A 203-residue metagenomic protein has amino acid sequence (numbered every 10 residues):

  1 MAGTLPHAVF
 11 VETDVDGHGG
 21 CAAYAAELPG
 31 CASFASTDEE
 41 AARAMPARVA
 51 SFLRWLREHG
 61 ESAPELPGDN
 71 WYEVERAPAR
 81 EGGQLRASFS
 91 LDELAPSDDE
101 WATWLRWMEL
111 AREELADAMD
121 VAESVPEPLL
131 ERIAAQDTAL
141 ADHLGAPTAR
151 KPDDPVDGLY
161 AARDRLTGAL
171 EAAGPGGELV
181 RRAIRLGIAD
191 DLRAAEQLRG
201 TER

Functional and structural regions predicted by a protein language model:
M1-D16, P67-G83, L105-R106, P126-A135 (+2 more regions): Phosphate-binding glycine-rich loops and adjacent basic patches that engage nucleotide phosphates, nucleic-acid
M1-Y24, F34-D38, R57-H59: N-terminal leader/presequence regions that precede the main folded/catalytic core
A2-L5, A50-T103: Short, charged, surface-exposed hinge/linker loops at domain edges that act as mobile lids or interdomain connectors
V11-T13, G19-G20, L28-A32, M45-L53 (+2 more regions): Short, contiguous alpha-helical
A25-P29, D92-A95: A short small-residue
H59, A118-V121: Surface-exposed polar/charged interaction patches
L94-M119, P152-L192: Acidic/histidine-rich alpha-helical segments that form the ligand environment of transition-metal centers
